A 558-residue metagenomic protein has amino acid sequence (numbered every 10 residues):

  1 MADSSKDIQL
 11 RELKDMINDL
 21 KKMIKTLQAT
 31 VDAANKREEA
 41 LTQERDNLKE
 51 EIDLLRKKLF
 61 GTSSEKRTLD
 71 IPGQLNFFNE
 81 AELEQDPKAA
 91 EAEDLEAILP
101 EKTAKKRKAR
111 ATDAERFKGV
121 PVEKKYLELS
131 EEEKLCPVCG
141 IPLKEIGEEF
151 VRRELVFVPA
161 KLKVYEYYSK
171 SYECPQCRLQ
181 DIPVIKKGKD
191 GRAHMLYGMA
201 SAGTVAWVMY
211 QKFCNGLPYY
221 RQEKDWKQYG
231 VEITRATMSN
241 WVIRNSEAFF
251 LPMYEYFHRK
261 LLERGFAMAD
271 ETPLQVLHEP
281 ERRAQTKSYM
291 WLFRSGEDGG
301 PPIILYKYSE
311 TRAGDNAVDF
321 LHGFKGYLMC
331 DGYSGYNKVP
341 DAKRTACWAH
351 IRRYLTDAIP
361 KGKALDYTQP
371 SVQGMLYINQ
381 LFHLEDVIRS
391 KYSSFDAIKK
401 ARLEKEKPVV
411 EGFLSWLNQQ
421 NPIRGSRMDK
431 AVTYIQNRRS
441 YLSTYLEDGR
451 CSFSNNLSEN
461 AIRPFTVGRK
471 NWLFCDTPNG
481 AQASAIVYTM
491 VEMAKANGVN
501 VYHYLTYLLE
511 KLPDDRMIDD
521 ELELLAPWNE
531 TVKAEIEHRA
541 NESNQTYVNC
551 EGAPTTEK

Functional and structural regions predicted by a protein language model:
M1-M199, S239, M268-A269, G412 (+4 more regions): Short, flexible loop/hinge motifs at secondary-structure junctions
A2-D3, E133, K144, S171-E173 (+1 more regions): Catalytic center-proximal scaffold of phosphoryl-transfer enzymes
